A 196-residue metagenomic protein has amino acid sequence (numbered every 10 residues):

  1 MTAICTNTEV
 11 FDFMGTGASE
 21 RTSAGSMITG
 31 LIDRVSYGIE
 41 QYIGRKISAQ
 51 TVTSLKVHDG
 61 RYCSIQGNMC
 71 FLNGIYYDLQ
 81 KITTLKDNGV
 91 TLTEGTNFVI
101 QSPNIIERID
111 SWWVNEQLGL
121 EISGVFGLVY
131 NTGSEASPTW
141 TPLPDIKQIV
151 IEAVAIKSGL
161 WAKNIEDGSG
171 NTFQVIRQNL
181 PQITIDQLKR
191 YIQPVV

Functional and structural regions predicted by a protein language model:
M1-V196: Divalent metal-cofactor coordination and adjacent catalytic microenvironments
